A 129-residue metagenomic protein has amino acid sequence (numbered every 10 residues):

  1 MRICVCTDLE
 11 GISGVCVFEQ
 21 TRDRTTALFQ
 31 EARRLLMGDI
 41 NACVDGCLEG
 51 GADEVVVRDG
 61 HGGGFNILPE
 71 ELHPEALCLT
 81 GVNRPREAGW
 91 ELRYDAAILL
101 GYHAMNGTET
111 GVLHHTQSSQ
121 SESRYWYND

Functional and structural regions predicted by a protein language model:
R2, I12-V15, R33-G51: Soluble secreted/lumenal catalytic domains with histidine-centered metal-binding or acid-base catalytic motifs
R2-C4, S13-A27, E31, E54 (+2 more regions): Active-site histidine-anchored catalytic micro-motif
E54-G60: Short beta-strand segments at enzyme active-site cores
